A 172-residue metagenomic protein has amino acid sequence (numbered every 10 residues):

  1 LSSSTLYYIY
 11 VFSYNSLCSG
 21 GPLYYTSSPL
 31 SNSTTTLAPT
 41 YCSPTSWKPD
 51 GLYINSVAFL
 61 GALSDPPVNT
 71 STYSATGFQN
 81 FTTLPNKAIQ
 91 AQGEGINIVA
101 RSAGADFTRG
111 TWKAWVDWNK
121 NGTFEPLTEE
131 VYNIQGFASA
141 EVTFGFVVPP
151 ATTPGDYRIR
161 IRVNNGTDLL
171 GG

Functional and structural regions predicted by a protein language model:
L1-S19: Beta-strand-rich modules
S3-T5, S28-T34, T72-A75: Compositionally biased regions
L6-Y8, P29-S31, G95, V163: Residue-level detection of beta-strand scaffold positions
Y8, Y25-S27, E125: A diffuse structural propensity rather than consistent per-protein peaks
N15-A38: Extracellular fibronectin type III
A38-G172: A broad "non-catalytic interaction surface" signal
